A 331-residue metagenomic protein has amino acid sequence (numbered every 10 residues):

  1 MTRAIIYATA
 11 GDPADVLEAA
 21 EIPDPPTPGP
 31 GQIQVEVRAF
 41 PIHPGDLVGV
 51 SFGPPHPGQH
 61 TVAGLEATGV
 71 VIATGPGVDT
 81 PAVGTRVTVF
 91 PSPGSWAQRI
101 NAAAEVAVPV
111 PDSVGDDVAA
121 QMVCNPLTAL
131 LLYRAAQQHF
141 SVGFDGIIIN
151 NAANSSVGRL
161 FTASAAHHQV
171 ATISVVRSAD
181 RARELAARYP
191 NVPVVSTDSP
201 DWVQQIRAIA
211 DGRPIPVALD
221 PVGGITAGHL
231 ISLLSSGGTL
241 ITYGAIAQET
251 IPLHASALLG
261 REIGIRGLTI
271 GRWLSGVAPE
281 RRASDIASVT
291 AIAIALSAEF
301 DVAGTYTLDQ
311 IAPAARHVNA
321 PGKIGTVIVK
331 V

Functional and structural regions predicted by a protein language model:
P25-P41, S51-G94: Glycine-rich beta-strand-centered segment in the early N-terminal region that forms part of a ligand/cofactor-binding
T88, P216-L219, I241: N-terminal Rossmann-like NAD(P) cofactor-binding module of classical short-chain dehydrogenase/reductase
T88-A152: NAD(P)H dinucleotide-binding glycine-rich loop of Rossmann-like/cofactor-binding domains, especially the beta1-alpha1
P126-S199: Mid-domain Rossmann-like dinucleotide-binding core that forms the NAD(H)/NADP(H) cofactor-binding site
D201-R213: Short amphipathic alpha-helix with an adjacent loop that forms part of the alpha/beta core around
I225-A295, K330-V331: Glycine-rich phosphate-binding loop and adjacent beta-alpha segment of Rossmann(oid) nucleotide-cofactor-binding
A278-V331: C-terminal hydrophobic helical "lid"/dimerization subdomain of Rossmann-like NAD(P)H-dependent oxidoreductases
